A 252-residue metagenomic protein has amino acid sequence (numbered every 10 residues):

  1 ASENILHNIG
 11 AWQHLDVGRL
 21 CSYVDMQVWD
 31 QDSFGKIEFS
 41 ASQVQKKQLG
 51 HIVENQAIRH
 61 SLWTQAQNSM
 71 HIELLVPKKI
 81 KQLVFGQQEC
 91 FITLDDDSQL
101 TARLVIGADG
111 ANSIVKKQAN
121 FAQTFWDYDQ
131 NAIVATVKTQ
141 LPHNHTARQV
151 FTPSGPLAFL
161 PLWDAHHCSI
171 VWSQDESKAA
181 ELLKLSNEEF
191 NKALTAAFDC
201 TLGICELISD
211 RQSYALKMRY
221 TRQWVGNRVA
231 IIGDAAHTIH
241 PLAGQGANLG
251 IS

Functional and structural regions predicted by a protein language model:
A1-Y23: Glycine-rich FAD cofactor-binding loop and adjacent beta-loop-alpha segment at the N-terminus of flavoprotein
L6, V105-R211: Conserved FAD-binding catalytic core of PHBH/FMO-like flavoproteins
G18-Q118, W126-N131: Conserved N-terminal helical subregion
V28, I92, F159, C168-I170 (+1 more regions): Short beta-strand motif preference
S42-K46, Q140, D175-A179, A236-T238: A short, flexible beta-alpha/helix-coil linker loop
F85-E89, H143, G250: Pyridoxal 5′-phosphate
G86, P153, L162, V225-G226: Structural motif
A180-S252: FAD/FMN-dependent oxidoreductases across multiple families
